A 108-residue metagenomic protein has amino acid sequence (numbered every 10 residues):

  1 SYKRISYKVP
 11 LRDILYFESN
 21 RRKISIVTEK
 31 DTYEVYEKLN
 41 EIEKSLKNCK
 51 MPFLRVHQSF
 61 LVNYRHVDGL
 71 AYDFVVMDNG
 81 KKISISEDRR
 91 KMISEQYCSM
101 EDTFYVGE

Functional and structural regions predicted by a protein language model:
S1-D78, I85: Conserved binding/recognition cores within well-folded domains
S1-S6, M77-K81, I85, R89-E108: Eukaryotic intrinsically disordered, low-complexity regulatory linkers and tails enriched in Ser/Thr/Pro
